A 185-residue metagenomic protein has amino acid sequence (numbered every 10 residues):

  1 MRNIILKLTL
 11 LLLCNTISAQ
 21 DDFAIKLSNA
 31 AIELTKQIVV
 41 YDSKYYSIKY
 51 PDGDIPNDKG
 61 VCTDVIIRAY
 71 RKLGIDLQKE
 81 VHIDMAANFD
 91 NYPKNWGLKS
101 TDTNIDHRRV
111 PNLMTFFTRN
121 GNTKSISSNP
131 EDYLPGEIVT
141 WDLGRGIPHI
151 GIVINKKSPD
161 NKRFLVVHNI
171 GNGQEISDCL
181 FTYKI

Functional and structural regions predicted by a protein language model:
M1-Q20: Bacterial Sec-dependent N-terminal signal peptides
A19-G60: Active-site-adjacent structural segments surrounding the nucleophilic cysteine of cysteine proteases and isopeptidases
F23-S28, A86-V166: ...with weaker cross-activation on analogous glycine-rich loops/strands in unrelated enzymes
I32, K36, I67-I75, H82 (+2 more regions): Sec-exported extracytoplasmic/periplasmic mature domains
S43-T63, D76-S100: Acidic helix-start/capping segments at beta-turn-to-alpha-helix junctions
C62-V65, A69, P135: Active-site-proximal alpha-helical segments within enzyme catalytic domains
Q78, V153, K184-I185: A structural signal for short, hydrophobic beta-strand segments that form beta-sheets in beta-rich/all-beta domains
N161-I185: Low-complexity, Gly/Ser/Thr/Pro-rich intrinsically disordered linker/tail segments
